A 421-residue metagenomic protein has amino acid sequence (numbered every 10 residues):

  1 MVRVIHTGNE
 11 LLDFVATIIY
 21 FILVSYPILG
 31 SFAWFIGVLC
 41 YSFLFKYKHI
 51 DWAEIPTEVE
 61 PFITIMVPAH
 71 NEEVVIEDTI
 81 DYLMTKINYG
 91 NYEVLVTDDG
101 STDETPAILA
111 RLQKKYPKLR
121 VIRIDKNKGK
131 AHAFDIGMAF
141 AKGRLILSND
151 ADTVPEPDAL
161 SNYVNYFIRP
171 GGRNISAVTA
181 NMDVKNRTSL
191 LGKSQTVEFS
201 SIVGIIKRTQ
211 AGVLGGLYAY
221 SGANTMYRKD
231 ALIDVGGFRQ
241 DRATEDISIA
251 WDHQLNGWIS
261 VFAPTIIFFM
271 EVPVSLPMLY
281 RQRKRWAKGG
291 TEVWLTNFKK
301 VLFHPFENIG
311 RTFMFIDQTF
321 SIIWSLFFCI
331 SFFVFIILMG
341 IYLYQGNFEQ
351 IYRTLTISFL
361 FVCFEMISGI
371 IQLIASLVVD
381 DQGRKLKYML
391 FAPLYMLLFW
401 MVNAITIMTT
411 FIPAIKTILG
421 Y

Functional and structural regions predicted by a protein language model:
M1-V59, A375, D380, N403 (+1 more regions): N-terminal membrane-anchoring/stem segments of glycan-assembly enzymes
F35-N91: N-terminal signal-anchor transmembrane helix
L39-Y47, I55-T57, F320-I418: Membrane-embedded multi-pass helical conduit in multi-pass membrane proteins, especially envelope-biosynthetic
C40-L44, P117-R123, A131-A133, G143-R144 (+4 more regions): Long helical/loop segments within the catalytic core of UDP-sugar-dependent glycosyltransferases, especially the large
P61-T64, E93, I233, S248: Cell-envelope/extracellular polymer assembly enzymes that use nucleotide-activated donors
E77, D103-L112, D158: Acidic helix N-cap motif at the loop->helix transition within catalytic regions of sugar-transfer enzymes
Y82, D98-A107, K126: A conserved acidic beta->alpha catalytic loop
N91-G100, I122-I124: Short beta-strand/loop segment that forms part of the nucleotide-sugar
